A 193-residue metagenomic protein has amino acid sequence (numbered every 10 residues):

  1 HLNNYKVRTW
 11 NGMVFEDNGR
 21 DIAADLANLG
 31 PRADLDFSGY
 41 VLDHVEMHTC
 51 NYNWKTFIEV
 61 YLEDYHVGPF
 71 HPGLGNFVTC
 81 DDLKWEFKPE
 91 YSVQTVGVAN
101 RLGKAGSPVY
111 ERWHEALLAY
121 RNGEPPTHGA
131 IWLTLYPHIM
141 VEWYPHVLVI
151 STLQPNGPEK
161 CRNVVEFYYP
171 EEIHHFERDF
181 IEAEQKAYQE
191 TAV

Functional and structural regions predicted by a protein language model:
Y5-V193: C-terminal catalytic domain of Rieske-type non-heme iron oxygenases
